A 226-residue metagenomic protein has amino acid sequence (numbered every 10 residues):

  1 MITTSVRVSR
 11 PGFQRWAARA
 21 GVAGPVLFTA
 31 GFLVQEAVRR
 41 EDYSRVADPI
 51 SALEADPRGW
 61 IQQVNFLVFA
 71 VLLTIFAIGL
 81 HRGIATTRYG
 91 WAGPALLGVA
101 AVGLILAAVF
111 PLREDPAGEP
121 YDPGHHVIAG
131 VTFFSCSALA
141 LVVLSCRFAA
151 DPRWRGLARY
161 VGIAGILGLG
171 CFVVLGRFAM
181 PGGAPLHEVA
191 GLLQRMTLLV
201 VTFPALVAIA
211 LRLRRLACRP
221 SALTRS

Functional and structural regions predicted by a protein language model:
I2, V8-C218: Hydrophobic, aromatic-enriched alpha-helical segments typical of multi-pass transmembrane helices
T4-S5, R225: N-terminal compositionally biased, intrinsically disordered segments and leader/signal-like regions
C218-S226: Short, highly charged, low-complexity non-transmembrane loops/tails of multi-pass membrane proteins
